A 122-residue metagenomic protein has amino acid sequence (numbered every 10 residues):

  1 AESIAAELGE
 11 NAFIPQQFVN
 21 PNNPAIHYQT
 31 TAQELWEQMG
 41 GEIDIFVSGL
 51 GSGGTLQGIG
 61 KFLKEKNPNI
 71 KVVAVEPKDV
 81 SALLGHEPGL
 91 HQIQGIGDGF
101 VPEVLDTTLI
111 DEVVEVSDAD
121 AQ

Functional and structural regions predicted by a protein language model:
A1-I45, G49, V75-Q122: Small/polar-residue-rich loop-to-helix segments that shape phosphate-bearing ligand pockets
G49-G60: Short glycine/serine/threonine-rich phosphate/pyrophosphate-binding segments that cradle anionic phosphate groups
G60-N67: Surface-exposed amphipathic alpha-helices with a cationic face
N69-K71: Residues at the starts of beta-strands that form the adenosine-phosphate
